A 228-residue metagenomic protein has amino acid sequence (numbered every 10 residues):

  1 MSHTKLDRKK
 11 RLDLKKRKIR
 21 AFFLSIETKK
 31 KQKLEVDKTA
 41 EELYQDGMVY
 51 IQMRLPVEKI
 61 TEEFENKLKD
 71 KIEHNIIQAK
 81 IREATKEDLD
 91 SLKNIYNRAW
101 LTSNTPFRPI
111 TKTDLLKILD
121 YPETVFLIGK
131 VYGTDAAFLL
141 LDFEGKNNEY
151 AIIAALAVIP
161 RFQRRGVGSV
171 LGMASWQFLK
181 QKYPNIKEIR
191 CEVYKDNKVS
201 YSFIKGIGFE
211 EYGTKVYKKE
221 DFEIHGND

Functional and structural regions predicted by a protein language model:
M1-N75: Acyl-donor-binding surface of acyltransferase catalytic domains
K18-E27, L179-V193: Conserved GNAT acetyl-CoA-binding A-motif
F22-Y44, S169, K195-G213: Conserved active-site alpha-helix within GNAT-family acetyltransferase domains
A79-L92: A short beta-loop-alpha structural element at the N-terminal edge of CoA-dependent acyl/N-acetyltransferase catalytic
N94-F107: Helix-loop element at the rim of GNAT/NAT acetyltransferase active sites that forms part of the acceptor-substrate
T105-Y132, A136-V158: A conserved beta-strand-loop-helix scaffold within acyl/acetyltransferase catalytic domains
V158, R164-L179, S202-G206: Conserved acetyl-CoA-binding loop-helix of GNAT-fold acetyltransferases
V170-E188, K198, E210: Conserved acyl-CoA
